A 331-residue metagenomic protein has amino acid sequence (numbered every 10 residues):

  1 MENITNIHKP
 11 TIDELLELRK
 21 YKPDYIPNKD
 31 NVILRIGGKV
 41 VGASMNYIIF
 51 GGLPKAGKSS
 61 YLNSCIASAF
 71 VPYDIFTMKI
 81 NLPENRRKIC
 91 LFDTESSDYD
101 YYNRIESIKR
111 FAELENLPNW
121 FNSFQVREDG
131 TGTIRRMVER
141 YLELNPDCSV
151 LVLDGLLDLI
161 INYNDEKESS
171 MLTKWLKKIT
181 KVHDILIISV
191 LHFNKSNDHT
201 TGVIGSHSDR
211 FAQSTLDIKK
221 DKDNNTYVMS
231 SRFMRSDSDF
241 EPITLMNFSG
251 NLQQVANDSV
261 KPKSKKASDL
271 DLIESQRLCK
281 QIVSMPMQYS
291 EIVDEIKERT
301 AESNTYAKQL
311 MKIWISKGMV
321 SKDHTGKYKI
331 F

Functional and structural regions predicted by a protein language model:
E2-I108: The Walker A/P-loop phosphate-binding site
N3-I12, I26, L144-D147, D221-F331: C-terminal regions of RecA-like/P-loop NTPase motor modules
G42, N81-E84, E143-N145, K178-H183 (+1 more regions): Conserved catalytic network of the ASCE P-loop NTPase/AAA+ motor domain
A43, L159-Y163, F193-T200: Short, solvent-exposed loop/turn segments at secondary-structure junctions
I49-F50, S60, C90, S170-Q254: Phosphate-binding/switch region of NTP-binding enzymes
L53, P83-M171: Conserved inter-motif catalytic segment of the P-loop NTP-binding fold
V138-E139, T173-L176, M311: Generic structural signal for well-ordered alpha-helices, preferentially at hydrophobic/aromatic core positions
